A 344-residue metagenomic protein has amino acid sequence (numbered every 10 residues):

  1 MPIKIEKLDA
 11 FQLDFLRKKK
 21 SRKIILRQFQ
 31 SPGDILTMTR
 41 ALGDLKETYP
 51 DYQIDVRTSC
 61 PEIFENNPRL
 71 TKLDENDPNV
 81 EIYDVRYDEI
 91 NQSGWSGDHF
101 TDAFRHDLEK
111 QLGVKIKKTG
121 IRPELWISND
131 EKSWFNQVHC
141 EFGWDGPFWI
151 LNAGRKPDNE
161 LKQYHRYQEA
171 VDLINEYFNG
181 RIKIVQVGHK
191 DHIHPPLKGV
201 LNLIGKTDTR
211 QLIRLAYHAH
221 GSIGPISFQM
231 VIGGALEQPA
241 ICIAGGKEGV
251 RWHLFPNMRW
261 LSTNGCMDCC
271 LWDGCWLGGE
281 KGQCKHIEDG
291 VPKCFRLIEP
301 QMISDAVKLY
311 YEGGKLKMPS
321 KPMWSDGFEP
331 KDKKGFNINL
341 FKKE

Functional and structural regions predicted by a protein language model:
M1-E344: Catalytic machinery of carbohydrate-active enzymes, primarily nucleotide-sugar-dependent glycosyltransferases
